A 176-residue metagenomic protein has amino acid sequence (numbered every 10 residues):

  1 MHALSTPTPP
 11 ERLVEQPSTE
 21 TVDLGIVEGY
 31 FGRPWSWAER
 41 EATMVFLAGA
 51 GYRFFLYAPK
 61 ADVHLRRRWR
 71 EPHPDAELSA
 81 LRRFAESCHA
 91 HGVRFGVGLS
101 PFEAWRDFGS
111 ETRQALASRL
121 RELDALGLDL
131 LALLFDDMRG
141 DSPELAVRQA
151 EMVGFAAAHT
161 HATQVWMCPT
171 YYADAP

Functional and structural regions predicted by a protein language model:
M1-D23, A38: N-terminal carbohydrate-binding accessory modules
L24-P176: Aromatic-lined carbohydrate-binding surfaces of glycoside hydrolases
